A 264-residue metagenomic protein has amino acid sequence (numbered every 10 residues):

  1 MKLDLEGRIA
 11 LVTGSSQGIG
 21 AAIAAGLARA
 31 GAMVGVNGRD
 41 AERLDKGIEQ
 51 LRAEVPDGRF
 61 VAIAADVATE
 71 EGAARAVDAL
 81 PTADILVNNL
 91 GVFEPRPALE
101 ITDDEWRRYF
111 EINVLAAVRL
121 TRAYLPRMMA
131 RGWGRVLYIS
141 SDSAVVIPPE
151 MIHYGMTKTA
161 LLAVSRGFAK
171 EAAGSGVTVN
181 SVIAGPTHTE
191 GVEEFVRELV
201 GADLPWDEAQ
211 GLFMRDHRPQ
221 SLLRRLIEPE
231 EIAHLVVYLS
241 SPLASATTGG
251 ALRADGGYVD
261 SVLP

Functional and structural regions predicted by a protein language model:
M1-E6, V146, V236-V237, T248-P264: Short C-terminal tail/terminal secondary-structure segment of NAD(P)H-dependent dehydrogenase/reductase domains
I9, S16-Q17: Conserved glycine-rich cofactor-binding loop
P97-A98, E105-F110, H217: Substrate-binding pocket helix/loop in short-chain dehydrogenase/reductase
T121, T157, S165: Active-site helix of classical SDR
P126, K170-E171: Alpha-helical segment proximal to the catalytic Tyr-Lys
S141: Residue(s) in the substrate-gating loop at a strand-loop-helix junction that position the organic substrate next
A173, T178, T247-G249: Short, small/polar-rich loop/turn modules that mediate ligand/substrate recognition or access, typified
